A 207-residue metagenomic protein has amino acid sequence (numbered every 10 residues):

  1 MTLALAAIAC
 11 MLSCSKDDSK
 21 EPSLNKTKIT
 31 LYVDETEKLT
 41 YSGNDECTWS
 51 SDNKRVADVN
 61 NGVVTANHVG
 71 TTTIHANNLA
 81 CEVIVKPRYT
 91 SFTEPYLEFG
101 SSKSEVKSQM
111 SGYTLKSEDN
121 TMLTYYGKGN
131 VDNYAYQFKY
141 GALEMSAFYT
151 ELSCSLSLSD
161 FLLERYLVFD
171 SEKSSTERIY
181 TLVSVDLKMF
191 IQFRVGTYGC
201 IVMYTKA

Functional and structural regions predicted by a protein language model:
M1-T2: Bacterial N-terminal signal peptides that target proteins for export
C10-S13: C-terminal motif of bacterial Sec signal peptides marking the signal peptidase cleavage site
S15-T36, K54-R55, H68-V69, N77-E164 (+1 more regions): Short helix/turn-capping signatures at newly exposed starts of structured segments
Y41-D58: Change to "...patches in solvent-exposed regions of secreted, membrane-anchored, or virion-exposed structural
D58-V63, N120, S175: Short, solvent-exposed loop/turn segments in extracellular or other extracytoplasmic domains
N60-T73: Extracellular/luminal low-complexity segments enriched in Ser/Thr/Pro
H75-N77, I179-Y198, M203: Short, exposed beta-strand-loop hairpins at the edges of beta-sheets in extracellular/periplasmic proteins
E164-V183: Short Gly/Thr-rich strand-loop-strand
